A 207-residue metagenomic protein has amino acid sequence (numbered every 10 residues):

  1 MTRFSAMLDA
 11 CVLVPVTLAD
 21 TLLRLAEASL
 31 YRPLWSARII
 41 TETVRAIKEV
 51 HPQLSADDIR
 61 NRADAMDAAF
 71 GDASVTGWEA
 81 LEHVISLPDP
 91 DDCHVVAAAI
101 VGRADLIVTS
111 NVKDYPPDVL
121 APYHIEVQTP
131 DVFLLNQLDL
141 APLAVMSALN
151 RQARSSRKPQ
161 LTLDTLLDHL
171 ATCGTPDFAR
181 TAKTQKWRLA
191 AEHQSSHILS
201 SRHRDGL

Functional and structural regions predicted by a protein language model:
S5-L8, V16-P52: PIN/NYN-family metal-dependent endoribonuclease catalytic core
L18, D91-D92: Amphipathic coiled-coil/heptad-repeat helices and related helical stalk/stem segments that mediate oligomerization
L30, G71-D72, H124: A generic structural signal for alpha->beta connector loops
L34-W78, M146, Q152-D177: PIN-domain endoribonuclease scaffold, especially VapC-family toxins
E82-P88: Short, flexible loop segments at the rims of nucleotide/cofactor-binding pockets, characterized by
D92-I125: Acidic, metal-binding active-site segment of PIN/NYN-like and related structure-specific nucleases
K113-H203: Acidic, PIN/NYN-like endoribonuclease modules and their adjacent C-terminal/linker elements
